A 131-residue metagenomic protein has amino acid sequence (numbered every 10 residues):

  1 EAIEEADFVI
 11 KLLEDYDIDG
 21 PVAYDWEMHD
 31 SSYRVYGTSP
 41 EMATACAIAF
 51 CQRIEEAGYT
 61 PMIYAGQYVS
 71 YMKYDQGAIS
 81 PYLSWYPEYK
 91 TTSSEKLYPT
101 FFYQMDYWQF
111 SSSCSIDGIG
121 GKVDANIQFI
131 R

Functional and structural regions predicted by a protein language model:
E1-A2, S31-P40, S70-Q76, S94-K96 (+1 more regions): Extracytoplasmic/secreted cell-surface and envelope-processing proteins
E1-Y59: Substrate-binding cleft of extracellular glycoside hydrolase catalytic domains
F8-E14, Y74-Y89: Short, structured secondary-structure boundary patches
G20-W26, T60-A65, L83-P87, D106-Q109: Structural recognition of the beta-strand scaffold that forms the well-ordered cores of secreted hydrolase catalytic
M28-D30, Q67-V69, K90: Active-site-proximal loop/turn and secondary-structure-junction residues that shape catalytic pockets, frequently
I54-M72: Aromatic-lined carbohydrate-recognition surfaces of secreted/lumenal glycan-active proteins
G66-Q67, D75-Q76, D124: Alpha-helix initiation/capping motif
I79-R131: Functionally critical loop-and-helix segments that line ligand-binding/catalytic clefts of soluble enzyme domains
